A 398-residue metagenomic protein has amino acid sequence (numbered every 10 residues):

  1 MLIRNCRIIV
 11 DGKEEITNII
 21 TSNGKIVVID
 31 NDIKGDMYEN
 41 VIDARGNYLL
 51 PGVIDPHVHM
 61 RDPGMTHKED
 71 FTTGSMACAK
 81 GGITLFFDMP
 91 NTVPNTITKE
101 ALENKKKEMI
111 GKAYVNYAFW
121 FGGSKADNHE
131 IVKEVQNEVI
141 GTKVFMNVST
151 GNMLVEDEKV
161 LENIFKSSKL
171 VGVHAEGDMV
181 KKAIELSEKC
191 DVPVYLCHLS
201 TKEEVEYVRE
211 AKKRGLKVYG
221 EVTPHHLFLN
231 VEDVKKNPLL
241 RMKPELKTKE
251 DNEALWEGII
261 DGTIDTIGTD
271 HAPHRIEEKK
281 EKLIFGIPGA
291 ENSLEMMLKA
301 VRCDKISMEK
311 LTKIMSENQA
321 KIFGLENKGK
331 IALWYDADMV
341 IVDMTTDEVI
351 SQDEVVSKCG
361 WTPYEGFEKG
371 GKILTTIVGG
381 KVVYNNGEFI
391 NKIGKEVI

Functional and structural regions predicted by a protein language model:
M1-D36: N-terminal metal-binding scaffold of metallo-dependent hydrolase/deaminase domains
C6, D336-I398: C-terminal cap of metal-dependent C-N hydrolases
D32-L50: Active-site metal-binding motif and surrounding structural segment of the metallo-beta-lactamase
A44-K112: Metal-associated gating/positioning segment near the N- to mid-region
G52-P63, M146, G172-A175, T269: Histidine-centered catalytic micro-motifs
K107-G123: A glycine-rich helix N-cap at a beta->alpha junction
H129-I267: Histidine/acidic residue-rich metal-binding segments in metalloenzymes
D178-K182, E188-D191, I260, T266-I267 (+1 more regions): His/Asp/Glu-enriched, well-ordered alpha-helical/loop segment that forms or immediately abuts the divalent-metal
